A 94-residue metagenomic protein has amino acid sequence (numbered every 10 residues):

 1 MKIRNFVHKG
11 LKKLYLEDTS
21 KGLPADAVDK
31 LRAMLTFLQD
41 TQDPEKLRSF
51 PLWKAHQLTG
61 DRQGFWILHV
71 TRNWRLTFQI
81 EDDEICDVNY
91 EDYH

Functional and structural regions predicted by a protein language model:
M1-M34: Arg/Lys-rich, positively charged N-terminal/basic patches that mediate binding to nucleic acids
K2, G10, T19, D43-K46 (+2 more regions): Glycine-rich, flexible loop/turn motifs
P24-P51: Short, solvent-exposed, low-complexity loop/linker segments
Q42-W66: A short, surface-exposed loop/turn module that caps and links secondary-structure elements
T59, W66-H94: Enriched for short, Lys/Arg-rich terminal
